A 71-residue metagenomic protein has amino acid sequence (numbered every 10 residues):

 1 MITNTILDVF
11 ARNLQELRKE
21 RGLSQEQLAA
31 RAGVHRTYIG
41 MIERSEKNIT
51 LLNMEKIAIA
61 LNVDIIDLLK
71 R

Functional and structural regions predicted by a protein language model:
M1-V9: A detector for short, charged/polar N-terminal pre-domain segments
R12-Q27, R31: Short basic helix-loop element that most often maps to the first helix and adjoining turn of HTH DNA-binding modules
L14, L28-A29, I39-I42, L68: Conserved hydrophobic/aromatic packing and binding residues within compact polymer-binding modules
V34-K47: Recognition helix of helix-turn-helix/homeodomain-like DNA-binding domains that insert into the DNA major groove
E43, N53, L61: DNA major-groove recognition helix of helix-turn-helix
E46-K56: Short, basic-rich loop-to-helix N-cap that marks the start of a DNA-contacting helix
N62-R71: Short C-terminal boundary/hinge segments that cap the last helix of small helical domains
